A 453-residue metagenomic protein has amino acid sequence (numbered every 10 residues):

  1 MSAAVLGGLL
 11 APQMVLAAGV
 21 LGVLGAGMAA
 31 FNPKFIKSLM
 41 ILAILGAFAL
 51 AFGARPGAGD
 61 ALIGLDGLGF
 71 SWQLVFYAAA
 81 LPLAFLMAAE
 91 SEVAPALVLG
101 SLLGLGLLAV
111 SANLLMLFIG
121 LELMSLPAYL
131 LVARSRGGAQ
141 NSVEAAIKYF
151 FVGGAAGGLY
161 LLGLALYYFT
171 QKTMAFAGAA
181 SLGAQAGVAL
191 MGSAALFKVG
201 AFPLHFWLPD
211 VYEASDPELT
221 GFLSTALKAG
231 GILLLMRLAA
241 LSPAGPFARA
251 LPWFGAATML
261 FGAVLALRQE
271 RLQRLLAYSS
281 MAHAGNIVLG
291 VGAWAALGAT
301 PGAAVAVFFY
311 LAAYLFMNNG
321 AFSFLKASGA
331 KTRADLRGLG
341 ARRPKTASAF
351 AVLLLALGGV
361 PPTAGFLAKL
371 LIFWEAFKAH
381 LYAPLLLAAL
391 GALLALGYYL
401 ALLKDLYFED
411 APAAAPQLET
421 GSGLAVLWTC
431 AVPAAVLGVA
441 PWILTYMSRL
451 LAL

Functional and structural regions predicted by a protein language model:
M1-L453: Alpha-helical transmembrane segments of multi-pass membrane proteins predominantly involved in bioenergetics
